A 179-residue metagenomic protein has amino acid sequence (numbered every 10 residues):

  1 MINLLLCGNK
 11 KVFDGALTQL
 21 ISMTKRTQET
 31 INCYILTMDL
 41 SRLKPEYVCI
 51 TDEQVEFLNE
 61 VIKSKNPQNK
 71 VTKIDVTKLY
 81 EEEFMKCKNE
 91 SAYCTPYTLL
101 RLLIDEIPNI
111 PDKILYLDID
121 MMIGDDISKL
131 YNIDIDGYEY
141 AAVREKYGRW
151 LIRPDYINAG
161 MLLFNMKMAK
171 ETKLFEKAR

Functional and structural regions predicted by a protein language model:
M1-S22: N-proximal low-complexity "stem/linker" segments adjacent to membrane-targeting elements
N3-L5, N32-Y34, T72, L115: A structural signal for isolated positions on well-ordered beta-strands in alpha/beta enzyme cores
S22-T30: Short, acidic, metal-binding catalytic loop of nucleotide-sugar glycosyltransferases
N32-D39, A142: Short internal beta-strands
S41, P45-E106: Active-site-proximal specificity loops/subdomain of glycosyltransferases
T77-L79, Y97-R144, P154, M161-F164: GT-A fold catalytic core of metal-dependent nucleotide-sugar glycosyltransferases, centered on the diacidic
E83-F84, R149-R153: Short, charged, surface-exposed secondary-structure boundary motifs
A169-R179: Catalytic core of tubulin tyrosine ligase-like
